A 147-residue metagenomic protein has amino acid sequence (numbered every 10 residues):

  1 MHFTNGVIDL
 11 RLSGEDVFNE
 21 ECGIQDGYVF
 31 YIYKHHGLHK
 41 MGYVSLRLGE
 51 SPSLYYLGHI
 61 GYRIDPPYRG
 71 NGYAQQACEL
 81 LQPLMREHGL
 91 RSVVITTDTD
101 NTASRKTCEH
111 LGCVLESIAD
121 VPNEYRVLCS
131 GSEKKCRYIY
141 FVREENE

Functional and structural regions predicted by a protein language model:
H2-Y55: Acetyl-CoA-dependent GNAT
D26-V29, S132-I139: Short hydrophobic/aromatic beta-strand or adjacent loop that forms the aromatic wall/cage of a ligand/substrate-binding
Y31, S45, H59, R63 (+1 more regions): Conserved beta-strand segments that form the floor/walls of ligand-binding pockets within enzyme and binding domains
Y33-H35, Y140-E144: Active-site beta-strand termini and strand-to-loop segments that position acidic
Y62-I64, G70-E87, K106-H110: Conserved acetyl-CoA-binding loop-helix of GNAT-fold acetyltransferases
R86-T97: Conserved GNAT acetyl-CoA-binding A-motif
T96, V114-G131: Conserved catalytic-core motifs of GNAT/GCN5-like acyltransferases
D100-S117: Conserved active-site alpha-helix within GNAT-family acetyltransferase domains
